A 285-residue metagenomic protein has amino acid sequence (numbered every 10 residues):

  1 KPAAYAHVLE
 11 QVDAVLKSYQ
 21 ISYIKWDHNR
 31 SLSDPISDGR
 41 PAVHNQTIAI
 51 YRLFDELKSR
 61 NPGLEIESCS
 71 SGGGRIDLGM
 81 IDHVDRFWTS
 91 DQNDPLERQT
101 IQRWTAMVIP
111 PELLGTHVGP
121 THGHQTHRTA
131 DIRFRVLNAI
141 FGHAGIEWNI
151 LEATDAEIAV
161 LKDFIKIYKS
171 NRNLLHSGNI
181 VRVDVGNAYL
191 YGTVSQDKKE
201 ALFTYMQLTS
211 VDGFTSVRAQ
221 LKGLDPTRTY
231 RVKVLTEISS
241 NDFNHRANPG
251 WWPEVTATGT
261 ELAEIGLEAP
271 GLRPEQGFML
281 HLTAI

Functional and structural regions predicted by a protein language model:
K1-A3, R30-Y51: Aromatic- and acidic-residue-enriched carbohydrate-binding clefts of CAZyme catalytic domains
K1-A6, E10, T47-E152: Glycan-recognition surfaces
K1-W26: An active-site-proximal structural segment forming one wall of the substrate-binding cleft that immediately precedes
D27, I66, A139, F203 (+1 more regions): Conserved, mostly hydrophobic/aromatic
R30-P35, G73-L78, H122, T126 (+4 more regions): Flexible loop/turn segments at secondary-structure boundaries
R133-V181: Catalytic cores of secreted or luminal carbohydrate-active enzymes
V185-P226: Carbohydrate-binding surface patches
T209-I285: C-terminal beta-sandwich/jelly-roll accessory domains of carbohydrate-active enzymes
